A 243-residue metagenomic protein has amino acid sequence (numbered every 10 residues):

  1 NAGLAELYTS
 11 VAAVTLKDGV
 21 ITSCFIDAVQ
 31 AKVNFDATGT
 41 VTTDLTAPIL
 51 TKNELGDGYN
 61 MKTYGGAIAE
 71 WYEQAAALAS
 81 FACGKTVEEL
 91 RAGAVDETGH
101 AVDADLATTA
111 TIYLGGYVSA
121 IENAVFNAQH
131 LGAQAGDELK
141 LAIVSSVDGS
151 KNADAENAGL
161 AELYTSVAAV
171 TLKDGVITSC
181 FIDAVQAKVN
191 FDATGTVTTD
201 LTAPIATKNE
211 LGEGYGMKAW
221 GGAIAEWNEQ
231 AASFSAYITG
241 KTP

Functional and structural regions predicted by a protein language model:
A2-P243: Active-site- and interface-proximal helix/loop "cap" or "latch" segments in soluble metabolic and energy-transducing
